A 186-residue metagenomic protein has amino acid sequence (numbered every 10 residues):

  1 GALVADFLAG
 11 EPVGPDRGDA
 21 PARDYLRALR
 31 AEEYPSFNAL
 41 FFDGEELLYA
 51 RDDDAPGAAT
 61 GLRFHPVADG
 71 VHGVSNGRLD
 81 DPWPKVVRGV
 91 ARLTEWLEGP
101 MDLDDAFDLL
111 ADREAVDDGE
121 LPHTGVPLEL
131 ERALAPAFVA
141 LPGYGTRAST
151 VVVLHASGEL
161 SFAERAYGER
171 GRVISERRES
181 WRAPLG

Functional and structural regions predicted by a protein language model:
G1-G186: N-terminal nucleophile
